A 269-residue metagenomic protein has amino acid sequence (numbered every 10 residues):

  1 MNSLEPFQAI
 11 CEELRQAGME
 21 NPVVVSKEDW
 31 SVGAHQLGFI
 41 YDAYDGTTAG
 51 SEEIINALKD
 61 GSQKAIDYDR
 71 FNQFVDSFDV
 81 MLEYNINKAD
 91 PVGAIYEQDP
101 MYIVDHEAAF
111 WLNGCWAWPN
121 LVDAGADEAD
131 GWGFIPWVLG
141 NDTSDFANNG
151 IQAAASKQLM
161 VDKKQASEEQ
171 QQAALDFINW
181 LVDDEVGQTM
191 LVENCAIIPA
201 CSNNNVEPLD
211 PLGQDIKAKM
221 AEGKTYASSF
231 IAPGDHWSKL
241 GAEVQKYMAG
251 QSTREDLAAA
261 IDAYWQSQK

Functional and structural regions predicted by a protein language model:
N2-Q8, A89-V104: Short helix-initiation/N-cap motifs at beta->coil->alpha
P6-Q63, A108: Extracytoplasmic/periplasmic solute-binding protein
A9, E13, I55-V92: Glycine-centered hinge/linker elements that transmit conformational signals in sensory and ligand-binding systems
G18, A218-K269: Conserved C-terminal helix/tail region of periplasmic/extracytoplasmic solute-binding proteins
A43-Q73, D123-G125, L139-G150, N203-V206: Short, solvent-exposed loop/beta-turn-alpha elements that line the ligand-binding surface or hinge of extracytoplasmic
Y96, N113-W118, W137: Beta->alpha turn/N-cap motifs
A109-N113, G133: Paired acidic/hydrophobic, glycine-rich loop segments that form the ligand-binding mouth/hinge of periplasmic-binding
A124-N194: Extracytoplasmic/periplasmic substrate-recognition and gating elements
